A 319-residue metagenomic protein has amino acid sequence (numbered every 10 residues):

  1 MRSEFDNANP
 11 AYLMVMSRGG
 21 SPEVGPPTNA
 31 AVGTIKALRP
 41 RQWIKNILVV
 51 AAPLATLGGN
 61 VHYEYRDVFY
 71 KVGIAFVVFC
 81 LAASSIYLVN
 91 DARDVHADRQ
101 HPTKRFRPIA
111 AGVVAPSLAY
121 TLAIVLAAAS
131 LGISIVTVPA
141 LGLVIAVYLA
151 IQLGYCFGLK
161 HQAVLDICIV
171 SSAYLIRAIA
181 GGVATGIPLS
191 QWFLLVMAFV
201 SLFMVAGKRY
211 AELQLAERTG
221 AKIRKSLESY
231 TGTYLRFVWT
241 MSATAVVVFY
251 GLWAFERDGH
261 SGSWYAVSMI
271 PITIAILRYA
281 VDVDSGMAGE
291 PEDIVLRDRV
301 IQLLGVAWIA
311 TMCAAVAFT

Functional and structural regions predicted by a protein language model:
R2-K36, R41-Q42, F157, L175-T319: C-terminal membrane-associated helical module and adjoining short loops/tails
R2-R99, G112-V125: Topogenic membrane-insertion module of multi-pass membrane proteins
K36-R41, R93, P108-A119, V136-L141 (+3 more regions): Short, amphipathic, aromatic/basic-enriched membrane-interface segments that mark the entry/exit of transmembrane
I47, A51, G73-S84, T121-G132 (+9 more regions): Generic alpha-helical transmembrane segments of integral inner-membrane proteins, especially permease/transport modules
L48-V68, L159-Q191: Long, highly hydrophobic alpha-helical transmembrane signal-anchor segments
A82-A110, L159, L165, G207-Q214 (+1 more regions): Acidic (Asp/Glu-rich) catalytic motifs at the cytosolic membrane interface
V95, Q100-I145, Q191-L202, F237-V248 (+1 more regions): Multi-pass membrane catalytic core of lipid/isoprenoid biosynthesis enzymes
S117-C156, K160, V247-L277: Transmembrane helix-loop-helix
